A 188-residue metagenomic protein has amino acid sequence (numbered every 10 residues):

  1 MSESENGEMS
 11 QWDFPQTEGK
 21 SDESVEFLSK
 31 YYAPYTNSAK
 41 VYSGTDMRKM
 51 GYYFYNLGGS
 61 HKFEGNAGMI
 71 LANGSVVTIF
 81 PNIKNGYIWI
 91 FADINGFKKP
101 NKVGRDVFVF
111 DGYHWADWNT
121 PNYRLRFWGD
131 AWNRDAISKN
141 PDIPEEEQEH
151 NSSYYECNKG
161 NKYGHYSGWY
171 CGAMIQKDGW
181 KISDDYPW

Functional and structural regions predicted by a protein language model:
M1-S2, F91: Generic detector of bulky aromatic hydrophobic side chains
S2-Q16: Alpha-helix exit/C-cap motif
S21-W188: Intrinsically disordered, low-complexity regions enriched in Pro/Ser/Thr/Gly and acidic residues
